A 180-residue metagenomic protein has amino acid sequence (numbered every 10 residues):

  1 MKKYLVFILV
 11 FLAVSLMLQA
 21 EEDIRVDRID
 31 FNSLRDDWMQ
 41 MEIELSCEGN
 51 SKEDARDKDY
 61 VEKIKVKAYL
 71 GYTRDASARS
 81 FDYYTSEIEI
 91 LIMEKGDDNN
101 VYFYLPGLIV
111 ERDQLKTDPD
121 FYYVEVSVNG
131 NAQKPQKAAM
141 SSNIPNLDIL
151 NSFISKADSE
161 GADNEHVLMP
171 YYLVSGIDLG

Functional and structural regions predicted by a protein language model:
Y4-V14: Sec-dependent N-terminal signal peptides
L18-A20: Boundary at the C-terminal end of the N-terminal hydrophobic targeting segment
I24-L34: Short amphipathic beta-strand and strand-loop transition segments with alternating hydrophobic
N32-D54, D59-K65, F103: Contiguous beta-strand segments within globular domains
E44-C47, V101-L115: Short, hydrophobic beta-strand segments
K52-D54, I109-F121: Short glycine/proline/serine/threonine-rich loop/turn segments at secondary-structure transition edges
R56-E89, D120-N129: Extended low-complexity, serine/threonine- and proline-enriched intrinsically disordered segments
Y84-E94, G107, Y123-G180: Short beta-strand elements
